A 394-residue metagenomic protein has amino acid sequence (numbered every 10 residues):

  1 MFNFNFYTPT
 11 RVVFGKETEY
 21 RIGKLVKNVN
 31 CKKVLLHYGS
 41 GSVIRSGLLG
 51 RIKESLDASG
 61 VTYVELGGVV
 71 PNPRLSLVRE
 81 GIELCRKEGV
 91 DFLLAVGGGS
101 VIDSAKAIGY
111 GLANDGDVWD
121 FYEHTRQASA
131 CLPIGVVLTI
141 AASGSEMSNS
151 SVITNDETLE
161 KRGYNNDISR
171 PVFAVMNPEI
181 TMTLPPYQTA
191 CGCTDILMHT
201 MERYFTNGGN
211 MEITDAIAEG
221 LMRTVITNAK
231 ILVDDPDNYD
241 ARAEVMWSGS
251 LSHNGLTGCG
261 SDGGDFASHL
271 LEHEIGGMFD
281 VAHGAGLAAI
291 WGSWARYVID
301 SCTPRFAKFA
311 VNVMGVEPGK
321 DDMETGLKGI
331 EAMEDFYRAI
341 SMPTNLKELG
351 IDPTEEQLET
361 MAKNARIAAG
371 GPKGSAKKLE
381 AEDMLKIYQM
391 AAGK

Functional and structural regions predicted by a protein language model:
M1-F92, L346: ATP/NTP phosphate-donor binding region
R51-I52, I82, V101-N114, M147-S148: Short Gly/Thr/Asp-enriched flexible loops that form oxyanion-binding sites at enzyme active sites
E83-R86, D265, M384, G393-K394: Non-transmembrane, aqueous-exposed alpha-helical and coiled segments at domain scale
V90-K106, T139-S145, M278-V281: Glycine/serine-rich anion-binding loops at beta->alpha junctions that coordinate negatively charged ligand groups
A113-N210, K308: A glycine/threonine-rich phosphate-anchoring loop and its flanking beta-alpha core in nucleotide/phosphate-binding
R203, N207-A332: Active-site segments that bind and position negatively charged phosphate/pyrophosphate groups
F306, V313-K394: C-terminal charged capping/lid subdomain of soluble metabolic enzymes
